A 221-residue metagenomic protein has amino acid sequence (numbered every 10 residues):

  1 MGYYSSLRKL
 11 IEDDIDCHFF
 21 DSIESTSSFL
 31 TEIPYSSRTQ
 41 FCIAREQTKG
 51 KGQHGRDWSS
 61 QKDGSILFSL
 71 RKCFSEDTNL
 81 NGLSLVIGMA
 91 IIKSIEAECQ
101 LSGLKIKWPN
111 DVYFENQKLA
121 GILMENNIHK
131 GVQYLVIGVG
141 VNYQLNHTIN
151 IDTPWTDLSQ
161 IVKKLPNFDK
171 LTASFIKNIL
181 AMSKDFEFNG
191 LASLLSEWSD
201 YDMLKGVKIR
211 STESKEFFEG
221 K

Functional and structural regions predicted by a protein language model:
M1-G2, D111, V132: Intrinsically disordered, low-complexity segments enriched in small/polar residues
M1-Q100: N-terminal lobe of the biotin/lipoate ligase/transferase fold
T26, G50, F68-L70, D111 (+3 more regions): Residue-level signal for inorganic ion chemistry
S75-G103, F114-K221: Long, positively charged amphipathic alpha-helical accessory segments at protein N-termini or as interdomain linkers
I106-N110: Alpha/beta catalytic cores of group-transfer enzymes, especially the acyltransferase/condensing modules of polyketide
